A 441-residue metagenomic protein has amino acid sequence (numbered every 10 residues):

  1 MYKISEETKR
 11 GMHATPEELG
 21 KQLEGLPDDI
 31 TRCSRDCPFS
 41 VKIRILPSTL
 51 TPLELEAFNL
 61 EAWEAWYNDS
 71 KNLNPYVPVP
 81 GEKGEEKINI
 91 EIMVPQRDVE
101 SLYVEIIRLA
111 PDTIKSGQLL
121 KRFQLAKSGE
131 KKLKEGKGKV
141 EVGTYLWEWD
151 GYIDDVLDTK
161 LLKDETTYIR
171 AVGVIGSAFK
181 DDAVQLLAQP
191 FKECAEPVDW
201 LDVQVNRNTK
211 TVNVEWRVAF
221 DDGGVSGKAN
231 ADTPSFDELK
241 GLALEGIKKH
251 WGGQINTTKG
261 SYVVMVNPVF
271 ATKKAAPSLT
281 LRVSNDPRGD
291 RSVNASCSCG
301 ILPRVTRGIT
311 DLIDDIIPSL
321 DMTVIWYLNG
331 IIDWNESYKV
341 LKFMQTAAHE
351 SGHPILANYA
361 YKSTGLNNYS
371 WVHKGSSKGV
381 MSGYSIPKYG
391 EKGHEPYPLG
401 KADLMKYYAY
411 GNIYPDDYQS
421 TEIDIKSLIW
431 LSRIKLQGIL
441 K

Functional and structural regions predicted by a protein language model:
Y2-P95, L186-L187, V198-W200: Short, compositionally biased P/S/T/A/G/V-rich stretches that sit at domain boundaries
I90-E100, R108-D112: Extracellular acidic, Ser/Thr/Pro-rich low-complexity tracts
V104, T159-G176: Short, aromatic- and glycine-rich surface loops/edge beta-strands on solvent-exposed regions
K115-Y145, F270-T272: Solvent-exposed serine/threonine-rich low-complexity stretches and specific carbohydrate-binding patches
V140-K163: Signal that preferentially marks extracellular ectodomain short beta-strand elements of beta-sandwich modules
G176-A178, L187-E215, A219-A271: Zn2+-dependent metallopeptidase catalytic core
D237-M381: Metzincin-family zinc-dependent endopeptidase catalytic domain
G330-L440: The catalytic-center signature of Zn2+-dependent metalloproteases
